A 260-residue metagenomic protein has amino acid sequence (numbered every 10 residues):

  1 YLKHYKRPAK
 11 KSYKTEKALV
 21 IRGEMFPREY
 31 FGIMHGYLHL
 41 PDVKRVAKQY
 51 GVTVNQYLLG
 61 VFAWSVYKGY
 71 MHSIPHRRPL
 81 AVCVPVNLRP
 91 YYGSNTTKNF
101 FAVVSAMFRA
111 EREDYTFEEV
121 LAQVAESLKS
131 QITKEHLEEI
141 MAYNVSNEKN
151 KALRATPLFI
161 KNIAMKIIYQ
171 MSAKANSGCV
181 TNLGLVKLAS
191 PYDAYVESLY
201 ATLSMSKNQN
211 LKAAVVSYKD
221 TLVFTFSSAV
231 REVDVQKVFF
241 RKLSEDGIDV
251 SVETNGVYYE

Functional and structural regions predicted by a protein language model:
Y1-V52: Flexible, P/S/T/G-rich "lid" or insertion loops adjacent to the active sites of thioester-utilizing
L19, G23, G32-L38, K44-V46 (+1 more regions): Acyl-thioester-dependent acyl-group transfer interface
V54-N55, L80: Alpha-helical scaffolds flanking conserved acidic
